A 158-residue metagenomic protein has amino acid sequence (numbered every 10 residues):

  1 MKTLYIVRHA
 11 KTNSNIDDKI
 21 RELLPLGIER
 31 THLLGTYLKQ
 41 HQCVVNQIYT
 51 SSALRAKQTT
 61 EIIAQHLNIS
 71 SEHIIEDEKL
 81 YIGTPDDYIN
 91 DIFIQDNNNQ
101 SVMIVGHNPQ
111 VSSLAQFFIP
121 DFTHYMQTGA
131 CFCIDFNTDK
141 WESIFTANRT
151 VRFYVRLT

Functional and structural regions predicted by a protein language model:
T3-G83, D87, V111, T123-T128: Active-site-proximal alpha-helix that buttresses catalytic centers in soluble enzyme cores
V7, G106, F136: A conserved hydrophobic position in a structured secondary element of the catalytic/binding core that shapes
N15-I16, D91, L114, I144: Residues that scaffold the ATP/ADP-binding catalytic core of kinase and kinase-like folds
I62-I63, F117-F118, N137: Residue-level signal for well-ordered alpha-helical positions
I89-I94, W141: Short, surface-exposed amphipathic charged segments that create phosphate/polyanion-binding patches used for binding
F93-I104, F145-L157: A polyampholytic, Gly/Pro-enriched intrinsically disordered region
Q95-M103, N108-A130: Non-DNA-binding regulatory cores of transcription-related proteins, predominantly C-terminal effector-binding
D121-V155: Domain-level recognition of soluble alpha/beta enzyme cores, biased toward histidine phosphatases/phosphomutases
